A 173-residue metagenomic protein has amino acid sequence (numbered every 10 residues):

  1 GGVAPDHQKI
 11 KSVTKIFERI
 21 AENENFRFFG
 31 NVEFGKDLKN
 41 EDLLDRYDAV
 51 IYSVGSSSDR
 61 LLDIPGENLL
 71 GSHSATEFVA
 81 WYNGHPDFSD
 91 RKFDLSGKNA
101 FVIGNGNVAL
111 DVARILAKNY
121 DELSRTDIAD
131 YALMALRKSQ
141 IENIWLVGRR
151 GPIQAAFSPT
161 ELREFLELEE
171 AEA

Functional and structural regions predicted by a protein language model:
G2-F29, G71-A75, W81-Y82, E142-N143 (+1 more regions): N-terminal glycine-rich dinucleotide-binding loop that anchors FAD/FMN and/or NAD(P) in oxidoreductases
G2-V3, L110-A173: Dinucleotide-binding/catalytic capping subdomain of oxidoreductase cores
K11-G71: Feature captures the FAD/FMN-dependent oxidoreductase FAD-binding
K36-L38, S58-L61, W81, V108-L110 (+2 more regions): Flexible loop/turn segments at secondary-structure boundaries
D48, K98, E142: Conserved acidic residues
G55-S56, N105, R149: Flexible loop residues that form catalytic and substrate-binding hotspots at small-molecule/glycan-binding clefts
D59-K138: Glycine-rich dinucleotide-binding loop and its adjacent helix/turn
